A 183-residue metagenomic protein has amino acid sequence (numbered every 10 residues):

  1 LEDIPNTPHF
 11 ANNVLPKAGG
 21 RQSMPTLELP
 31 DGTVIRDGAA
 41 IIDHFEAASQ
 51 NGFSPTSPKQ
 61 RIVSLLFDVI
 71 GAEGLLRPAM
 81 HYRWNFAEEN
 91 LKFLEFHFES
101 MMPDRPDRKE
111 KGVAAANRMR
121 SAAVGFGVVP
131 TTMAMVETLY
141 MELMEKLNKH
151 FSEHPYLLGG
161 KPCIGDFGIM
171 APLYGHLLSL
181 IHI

Functional and structural regions predicted by a protein language model:
L1-D107, L157: GST-like domain detector, emphasizing the conserved glutathione-binding G-site in the N-terminal thioredoxin-like
K17, L139-Y140, I169: Helix-boundary capping/turn motifs
I35, A39, P58, P130 (+2 more regions): Conserved structured core elements
R61, L65-S152, H176-L178: Conserved C-terminal alpha-helical bundle
L157-L177: GST superfamily/GST-like fold recognition
I181-I183: Conserved small/polar residues in nucleotide/adenosyl-binding loops
